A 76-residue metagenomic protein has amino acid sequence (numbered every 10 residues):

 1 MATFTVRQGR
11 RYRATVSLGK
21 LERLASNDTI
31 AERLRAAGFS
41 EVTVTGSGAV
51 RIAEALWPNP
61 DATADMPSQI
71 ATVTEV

Functional and structural regions predicted by a protein language model:
M1-T29: N-terminal acidic leader/helix
I30-A31, A49: Ligand-binding pocket scaffold of soluble enzyme catalytic domains
A31-E41: A SAM-dependent methyltransferase catalytic signature shared across enzymes that methylate proteins
S40-G48: Conserved S-adenosyl-L-methionine
A49-V76: Core SAM-dependent methyltransferase catalytic element
